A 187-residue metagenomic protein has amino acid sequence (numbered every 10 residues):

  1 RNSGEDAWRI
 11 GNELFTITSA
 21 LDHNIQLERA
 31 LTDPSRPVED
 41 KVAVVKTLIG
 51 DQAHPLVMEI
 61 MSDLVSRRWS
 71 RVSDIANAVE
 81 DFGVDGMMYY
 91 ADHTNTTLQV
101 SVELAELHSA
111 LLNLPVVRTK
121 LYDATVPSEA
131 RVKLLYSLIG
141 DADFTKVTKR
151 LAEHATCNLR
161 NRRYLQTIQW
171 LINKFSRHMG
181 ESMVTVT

Functional and structural regions predicted by a protein language model:
R1-T187: Elongated, mostly alpha-helical coiled-coil "stalk/stator" tethers of large membrane protein machines
